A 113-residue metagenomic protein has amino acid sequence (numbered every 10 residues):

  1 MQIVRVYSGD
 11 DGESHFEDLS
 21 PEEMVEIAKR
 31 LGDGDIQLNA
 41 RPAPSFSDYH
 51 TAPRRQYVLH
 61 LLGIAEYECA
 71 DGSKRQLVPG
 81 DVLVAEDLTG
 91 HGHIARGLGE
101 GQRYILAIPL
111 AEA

Functional and structural regions predicted by a protein language model:
M1-A40: A short, N-terminal "cap"/entry segment at the start of jelly-roll beta-barrel domains of the cupin/DSBH fold
I3, R54, S73-Q76: Ubiquitin-like/PB1-type beta-grasp interaction modules and other compact soluble beta-rich domains
P21-M24, G34-A52, K74, D87-G90 (+1 more regions): Conserved short histidine dyad/triad with adjacent acidic residue
V25, F46-S47, G63-E68, V82 (+1 more regions): Short beta-strand segments in beta-sandwich/barrel cores
H50-Y67, A107-P109: Short, conserved beta-strand element in jelly-roll/cupin
A70-L88: Short acidic-glycine-tyrosine-enriched beta hairpin
V82-A85, L98-A113: A short hydrophobic beta-strand segment most commonly corresponding to one strand of the jelly-roll/cupin
H91-G97: Short, Lys/Arg- and Gly-enriched loop/turn segments at beta-strand edges
